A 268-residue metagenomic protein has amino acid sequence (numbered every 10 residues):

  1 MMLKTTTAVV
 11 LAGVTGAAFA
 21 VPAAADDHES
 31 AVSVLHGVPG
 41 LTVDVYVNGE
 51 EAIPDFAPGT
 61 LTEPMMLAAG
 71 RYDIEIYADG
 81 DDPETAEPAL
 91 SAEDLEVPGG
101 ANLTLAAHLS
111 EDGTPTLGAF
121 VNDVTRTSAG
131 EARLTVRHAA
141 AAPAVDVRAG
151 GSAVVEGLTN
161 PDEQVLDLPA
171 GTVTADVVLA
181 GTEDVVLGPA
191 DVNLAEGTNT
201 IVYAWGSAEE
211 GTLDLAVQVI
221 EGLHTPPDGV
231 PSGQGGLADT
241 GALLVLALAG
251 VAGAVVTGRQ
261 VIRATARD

Functional and structural regions predicted by a protein language model:
L3, A8-V9: Anionic, Ser/Thr-rich low-complexity intrinsically disordered regions
L3, T15-D268: Intrinsically disordered, low-complexity polar regions and short flexible loop motifs
